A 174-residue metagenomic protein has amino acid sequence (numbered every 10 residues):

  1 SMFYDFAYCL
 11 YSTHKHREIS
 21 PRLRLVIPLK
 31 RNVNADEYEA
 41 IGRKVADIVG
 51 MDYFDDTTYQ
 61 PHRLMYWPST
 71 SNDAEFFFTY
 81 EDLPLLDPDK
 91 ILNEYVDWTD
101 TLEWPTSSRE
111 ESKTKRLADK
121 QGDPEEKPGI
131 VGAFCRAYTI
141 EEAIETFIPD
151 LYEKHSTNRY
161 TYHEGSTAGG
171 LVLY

Functional and structural regions predicted by a protein language model:
S1-D5, I19-P21, A40-K44: Intein modules and their embedded homing endonuclease domains
M2-L10, R31-E37: Structured alpha/beta reader/binder surfaces that contact nucleic acids or chromatin modification marks
D5-R17, D52-T57: Catalytic micro-motifs at enzyme active sites that drive phosphoryl/nucleotidyl and oxygen chemistry
H14-R24, H62-R63: Short, conserved phosphate-binding/catalytic loop or strand-edge motifs used in phosphoryl-/nucleotidyl-transfer
I19, A35-E39, Y174: Conserved structured core elements
I27-Y152: DNA replication initiation modules
T146-Y174: N-terminal single-stranded DNA-binding subdomain of primase/primase-helicase replication proteins
